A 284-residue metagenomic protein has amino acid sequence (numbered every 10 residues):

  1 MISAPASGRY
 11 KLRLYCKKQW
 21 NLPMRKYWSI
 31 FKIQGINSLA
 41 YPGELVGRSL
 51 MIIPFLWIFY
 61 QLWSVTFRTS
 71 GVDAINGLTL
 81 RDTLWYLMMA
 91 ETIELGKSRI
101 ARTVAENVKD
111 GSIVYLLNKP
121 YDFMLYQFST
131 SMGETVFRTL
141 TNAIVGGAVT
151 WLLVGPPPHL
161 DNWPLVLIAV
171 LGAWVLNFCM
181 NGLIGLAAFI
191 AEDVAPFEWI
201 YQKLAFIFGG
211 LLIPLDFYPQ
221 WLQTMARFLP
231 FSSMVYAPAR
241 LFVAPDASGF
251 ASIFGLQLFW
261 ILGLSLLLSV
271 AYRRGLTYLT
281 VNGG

Functional and structural regions predicted by a protein language model:
A4-A6: Acidic, Ala/Val/Gly-enriched low-complexity intrinsically disordered segments
Y15-G284: Hydrophobic transmembrane alpha-helices and immediately adjacent juxtamembrane helices of multi-pass inner-membrane
